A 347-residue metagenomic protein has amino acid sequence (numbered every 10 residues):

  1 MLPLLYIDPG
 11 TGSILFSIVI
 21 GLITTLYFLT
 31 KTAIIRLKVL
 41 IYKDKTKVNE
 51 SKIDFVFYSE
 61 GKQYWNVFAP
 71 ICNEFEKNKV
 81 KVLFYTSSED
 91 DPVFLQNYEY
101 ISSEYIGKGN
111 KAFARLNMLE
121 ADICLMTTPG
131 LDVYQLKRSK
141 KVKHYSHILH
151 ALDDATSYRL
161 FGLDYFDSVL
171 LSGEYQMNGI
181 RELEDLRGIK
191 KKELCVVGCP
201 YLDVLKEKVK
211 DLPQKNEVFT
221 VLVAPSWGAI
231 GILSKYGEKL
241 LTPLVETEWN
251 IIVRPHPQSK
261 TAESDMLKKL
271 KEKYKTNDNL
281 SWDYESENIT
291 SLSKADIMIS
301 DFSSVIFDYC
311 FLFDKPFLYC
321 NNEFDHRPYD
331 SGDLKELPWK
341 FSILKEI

Functional and structural regions predicted by a protein language model:
M1-G10: Short, strongly hydrophobic alpha-helical membrane anchors
L29-L40: Membrane-spanning helices that line or support transport/gating and their immediate boundary helices in channels
V39-D54: N-terminal signal-anchor transmembrane helix
D54-K206: Active-site and donor-binding regions of nucleotide-sugar-utilizing enzymes
Q63-K79, P200-K271: Conserved catalytic-core segment of nucleotide-activated headgroup transferases in glycan assembly
L116-N117, R138, G162, Q214 (+3 more regions): Structural alpha-helical scaffold elements that stabilize or flank donor/cofactor-binding regions in carbohydrate
K191, S304-I347: Catalytic binding pocket for nucleotide-activated donors in carbohydrate/polymer assembly enzymes
D265-F307, L312: Donor nucleotide-activated moiety binding/catalytic core segment of transferases that use nucleotide-activated donors
